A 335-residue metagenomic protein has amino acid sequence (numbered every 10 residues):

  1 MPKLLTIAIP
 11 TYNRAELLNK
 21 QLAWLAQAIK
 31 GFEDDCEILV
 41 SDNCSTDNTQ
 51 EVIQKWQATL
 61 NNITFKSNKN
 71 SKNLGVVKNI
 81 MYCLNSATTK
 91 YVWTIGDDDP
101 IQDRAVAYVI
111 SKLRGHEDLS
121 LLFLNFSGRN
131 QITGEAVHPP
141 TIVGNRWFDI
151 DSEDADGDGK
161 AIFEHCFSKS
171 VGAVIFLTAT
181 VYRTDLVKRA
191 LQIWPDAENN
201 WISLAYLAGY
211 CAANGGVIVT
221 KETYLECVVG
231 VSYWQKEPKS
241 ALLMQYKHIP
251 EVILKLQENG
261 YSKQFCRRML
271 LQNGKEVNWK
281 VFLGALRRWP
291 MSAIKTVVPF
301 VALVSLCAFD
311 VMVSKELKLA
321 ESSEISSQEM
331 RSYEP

Functional and structural regions predicted by a protein language model:
M1-A241: Nucleotide-sugar donor-binding/catalytic module of glycosyltransferases that assemble extracellular/cell-envelope
A26, N61-N62, R114, Q192-P195 (+5 more regions): Short, flexible coil/linker elements and helix-boundary hinge sites characteristic of intrinsically disordered
S45, P238-M244, E258, L270-G274 (+1 more regions): Non-membrane alpha-helical secondary structure
Q54, A58, W147-D149, S168 (+9 more regions): Generic surface-pattern signal
L124-F126, E222-Y224, K263-E276: Acidic carboxylate-rich catalytic motifs and surrounding loops in phosphoryl-/glycosyl-chemistry enzymes
K160-E164, K188, P250-L254, C266-R267 (+2 more regions): Generic detector of well-ordered alpha-helical segments enriched in charged/polar residues, highlighting helical
E222-L225, K236-F265, A285: Catalytic core of nucleotide-sugar-dependent glycosyltransferases
L270-P335: Membrane-interface aromatic/basic loop that binds lipid-linked glycans or pyrophosphate carriers, typified by
